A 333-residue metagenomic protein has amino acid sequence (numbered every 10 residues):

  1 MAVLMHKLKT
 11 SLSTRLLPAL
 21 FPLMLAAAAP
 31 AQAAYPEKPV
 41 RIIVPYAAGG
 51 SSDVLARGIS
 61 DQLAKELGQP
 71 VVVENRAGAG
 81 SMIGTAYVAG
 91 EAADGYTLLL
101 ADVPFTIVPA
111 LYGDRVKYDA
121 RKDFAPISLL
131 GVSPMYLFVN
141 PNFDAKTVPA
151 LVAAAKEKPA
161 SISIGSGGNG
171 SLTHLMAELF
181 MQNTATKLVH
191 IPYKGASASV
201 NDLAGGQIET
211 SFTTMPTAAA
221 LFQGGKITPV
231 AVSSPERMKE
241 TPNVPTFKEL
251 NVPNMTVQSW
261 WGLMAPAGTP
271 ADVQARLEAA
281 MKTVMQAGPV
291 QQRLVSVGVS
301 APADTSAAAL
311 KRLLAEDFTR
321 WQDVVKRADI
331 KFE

Functional and structural regions predicted by a protein language model:
M1-S13: N-terminal secretory signal peptides that target proteins for export/translocation
A2, E37-P39, Q182-T186, Q223 (+2 more regions): An extracytoplasmic/periplasmic, membrane-proximal ligand-sensing/linker region
R15-A27: Bacterial N-terminal signal peptides
Q32-K122, S161, N169, A185-F212 (+4 more regions): N-terminal (or domain-start) structured segment
E37, A56, S60, T85 (+11 more regions): Extracytoplasmic/secreted envelope proteins and their assembly/folding machinery, especially bacterial periplasmic
G90-Y96, L111-A198, F247, W260-R293: Hinge/capping helix and adjacent helix->loop/strand transition within the periplasmic-binding protein
R121, V132, A218-A287, E316-T319 (+1 more regions): C-terminal lobe and pocket-closing loops of periplasmic/extracytoplasmic Venus-flytrap solute-binding proteins
